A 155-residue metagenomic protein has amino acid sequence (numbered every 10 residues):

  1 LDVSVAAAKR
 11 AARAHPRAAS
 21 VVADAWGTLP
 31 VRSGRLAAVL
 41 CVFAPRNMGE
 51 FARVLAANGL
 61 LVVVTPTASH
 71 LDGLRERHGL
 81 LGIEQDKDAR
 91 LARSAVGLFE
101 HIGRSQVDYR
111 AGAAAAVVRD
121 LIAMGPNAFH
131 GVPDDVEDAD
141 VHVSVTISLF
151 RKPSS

Functional and structural regions predicted by a protein language model:
L1-L29: Class I SAM-dependent methyltransferase SAM/SAH-binding core
V5-K9, M48, L71: Short alpha-helix immediately C-terminal to the canonical SAM-binding loop
W26-V39: A short acidic, Gly/Pro-enriched loop at the edge of an enzyme's catalytic core that lines a small-molecule cofactor
V42-F43, V64: Alpha/beta-hydrolase-fold catalytic nucleophile elbow
R46-V62: A short glycine-rich, Lys/Arg-flanked "PGG" loop and its adjoining helix->strand segment in the class I
L60-R93: Conserved class I S-adenosyl-L-methionine
G82-M124: Active-site capping/gating segments
Q106-S155: Conserved Class I S-adenosyl-L-methionine
